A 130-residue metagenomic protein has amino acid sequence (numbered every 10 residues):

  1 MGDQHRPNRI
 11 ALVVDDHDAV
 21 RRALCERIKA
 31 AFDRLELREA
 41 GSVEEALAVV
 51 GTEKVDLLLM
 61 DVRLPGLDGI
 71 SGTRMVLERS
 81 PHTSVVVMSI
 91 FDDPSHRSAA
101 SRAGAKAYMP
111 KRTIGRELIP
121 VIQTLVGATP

Functional and structural regions predicted by a protein language model:
D18-R38: Two-component/phosphorelay signaling modules centered on CheY-like receiver
E39-L57: Acidic, metal-coordinating helix/loop segments flanking the phosphotransfer/catalytic sites of two-component signaling
S42, D68-S71: Acidic catalytic/metal-coordinating carboxylates
A48, I70-H82: Short amphipathic alpha-helix used as the core "switch/output" element in two-component signaling
L58, V62-R63: The short loop immediately C-terminal to the conserved phospho-acceptor aspartate in CheY-like receiver
P65, D93: The feature encodes the CheY-like receiver
